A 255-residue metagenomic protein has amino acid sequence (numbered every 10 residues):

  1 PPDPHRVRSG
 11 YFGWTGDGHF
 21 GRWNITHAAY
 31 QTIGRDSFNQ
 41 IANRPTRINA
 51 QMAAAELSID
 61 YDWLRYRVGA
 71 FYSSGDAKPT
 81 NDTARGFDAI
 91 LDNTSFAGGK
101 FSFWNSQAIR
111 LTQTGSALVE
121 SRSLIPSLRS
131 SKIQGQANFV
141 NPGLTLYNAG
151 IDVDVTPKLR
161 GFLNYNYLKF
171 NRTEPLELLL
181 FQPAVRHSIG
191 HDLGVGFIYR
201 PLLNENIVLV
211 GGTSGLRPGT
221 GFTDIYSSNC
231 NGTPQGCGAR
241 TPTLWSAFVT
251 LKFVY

Functional and structural regions predicted by a protein language model:
P1, I25, G34-N39, G75-N81 (+2 more regions): Outer-membrane beta-barrel proteins
P1-P2, S37-R44, I133-A137, L178-A184 (+1 more regions): Extracellular loop and loop/strand-boundary signature of outer-membrane beta-barrel proteins
R6-F12, H19-G21, R47-A53, D62 (+3 more regions): Residues that define the transmembrane beta-barrel architecture of outer-membrane proteins
W14-G18, A55-I59, V68, A149-V153 (+2 more regions): Residues on the lipid-exposed face of transmembrane beta-strands in outer-membrane beta-barrel proteins
F20, A29-R35, Y61-W63, A70-D76 (+4 more regions): Transmembrane beta-strands of outer-membrane beta-barrel pores
R22-T26, W63-Y66, P157-G161, L203-L209: Repeated loop/turn-to-beta-strand initiation elements of outer-membrane beta-barrel proteins
H27, Y66-V68, I151, L163 (+3 more regions): Membrane-embedded beta-strand positions of outer-membrane beta-barrel proteins
T32-A149, L176: Extracellular/periplasmic loop regions
